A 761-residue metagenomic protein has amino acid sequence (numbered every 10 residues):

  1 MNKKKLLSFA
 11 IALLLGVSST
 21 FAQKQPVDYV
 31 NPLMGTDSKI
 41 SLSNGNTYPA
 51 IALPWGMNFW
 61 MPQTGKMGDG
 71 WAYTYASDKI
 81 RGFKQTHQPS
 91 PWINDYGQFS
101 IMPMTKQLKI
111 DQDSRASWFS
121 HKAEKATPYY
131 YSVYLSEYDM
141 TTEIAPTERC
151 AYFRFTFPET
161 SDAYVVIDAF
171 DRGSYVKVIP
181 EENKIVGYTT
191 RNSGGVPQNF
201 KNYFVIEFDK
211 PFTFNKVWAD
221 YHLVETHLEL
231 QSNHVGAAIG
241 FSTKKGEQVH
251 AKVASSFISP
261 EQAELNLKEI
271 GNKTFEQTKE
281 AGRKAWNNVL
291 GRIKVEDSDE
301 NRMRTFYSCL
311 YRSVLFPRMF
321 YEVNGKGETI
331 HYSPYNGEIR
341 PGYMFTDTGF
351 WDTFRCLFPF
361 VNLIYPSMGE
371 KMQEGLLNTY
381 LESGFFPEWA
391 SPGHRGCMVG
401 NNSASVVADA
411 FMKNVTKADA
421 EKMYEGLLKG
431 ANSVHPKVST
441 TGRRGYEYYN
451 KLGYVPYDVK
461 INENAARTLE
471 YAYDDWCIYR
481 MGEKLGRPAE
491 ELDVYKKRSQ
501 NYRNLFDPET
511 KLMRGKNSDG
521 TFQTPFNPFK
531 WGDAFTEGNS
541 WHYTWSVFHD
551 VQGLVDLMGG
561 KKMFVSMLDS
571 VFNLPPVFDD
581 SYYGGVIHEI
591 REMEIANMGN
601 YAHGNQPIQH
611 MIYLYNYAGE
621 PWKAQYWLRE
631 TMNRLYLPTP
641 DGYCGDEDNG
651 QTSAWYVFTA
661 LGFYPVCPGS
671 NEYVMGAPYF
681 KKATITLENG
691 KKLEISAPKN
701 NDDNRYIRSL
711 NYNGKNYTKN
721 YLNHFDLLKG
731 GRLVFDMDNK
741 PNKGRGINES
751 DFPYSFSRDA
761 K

Functional and structural regions predicted by a protein language model:
M1-K24: Bacterial Sec-dependent N-terminal signal peptides
Q23-F358, N362-S405, F411-L469, C477 (+9 more regions): Accessory carbohydrate-recognition regions in carbohydrate-active enzymes
D474: ATP-dependent phospho-/nucleotidyl transfer catalytic cores
Y706: Extracellular attachment/recognition segments
